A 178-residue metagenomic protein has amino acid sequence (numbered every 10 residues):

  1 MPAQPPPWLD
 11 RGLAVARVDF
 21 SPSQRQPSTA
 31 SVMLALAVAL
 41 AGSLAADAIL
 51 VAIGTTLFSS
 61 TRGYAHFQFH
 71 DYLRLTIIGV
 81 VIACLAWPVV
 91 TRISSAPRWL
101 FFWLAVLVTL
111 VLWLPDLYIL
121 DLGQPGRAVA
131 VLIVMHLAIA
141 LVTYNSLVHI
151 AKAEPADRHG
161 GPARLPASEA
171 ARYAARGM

Functional and structural regions predicted by a protein language model:
M1-A30: Short, Lys/Arg-rich, polar N-terminal cytosolic tail immediately upstream of the first transmembrane signal-anchor
V32-A37, S60-D71, R92-A96: Short juxtamembrane and helix-loop transition motifs at transmembrane-helix boundaries in membrane proteins
L34-L44, L137-R164, A170: Membrane-water interface at the C-terminal end of transmembrane alpha helices
S43-A52, V80-P88, W113, A140-N145: Transmembrane alpha-helical segments of multi-pass membrane transport proteins and ion-pumping complexes
L44-F69: Hydrophobic transmembrane helix segments
F67-I82: Interfacial helix-start motif at the membrane-water boundary
P88-T109: Internal alpha-helical transmembrane segments of multi-pass membrane proteins
L114-V131: Membrane-helix boundary connector in multi-pass membrane proteins
